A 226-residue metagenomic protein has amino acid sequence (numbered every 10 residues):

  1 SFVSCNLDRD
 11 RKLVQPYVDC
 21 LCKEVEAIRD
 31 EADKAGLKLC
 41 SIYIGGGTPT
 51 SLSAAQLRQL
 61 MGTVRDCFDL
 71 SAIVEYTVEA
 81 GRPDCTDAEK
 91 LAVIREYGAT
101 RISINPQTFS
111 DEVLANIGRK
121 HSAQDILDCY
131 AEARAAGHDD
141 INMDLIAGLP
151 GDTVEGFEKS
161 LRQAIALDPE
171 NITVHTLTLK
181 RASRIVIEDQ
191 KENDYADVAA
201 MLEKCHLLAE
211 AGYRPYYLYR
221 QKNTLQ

Functional and structural regions predicted by a protein language model:
S1: The canonical Cys-X-X-Cys-His
S4-K204: Conserved non-cysteine loop/helix-boundary elements of the Radical SAM core domain that shape
L208-Q226: C-terminal accessory regions of radical SAM enzymes
